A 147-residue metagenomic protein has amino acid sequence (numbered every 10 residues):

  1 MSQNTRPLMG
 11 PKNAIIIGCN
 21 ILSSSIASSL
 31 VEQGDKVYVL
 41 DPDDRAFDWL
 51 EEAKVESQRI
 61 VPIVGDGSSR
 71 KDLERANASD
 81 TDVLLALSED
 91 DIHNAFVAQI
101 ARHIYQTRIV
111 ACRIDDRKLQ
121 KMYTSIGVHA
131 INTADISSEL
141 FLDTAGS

Functional and structural regions predicted by a protein language model:
M1-S147: Cytosolic regulatory regions of ion transport systems
